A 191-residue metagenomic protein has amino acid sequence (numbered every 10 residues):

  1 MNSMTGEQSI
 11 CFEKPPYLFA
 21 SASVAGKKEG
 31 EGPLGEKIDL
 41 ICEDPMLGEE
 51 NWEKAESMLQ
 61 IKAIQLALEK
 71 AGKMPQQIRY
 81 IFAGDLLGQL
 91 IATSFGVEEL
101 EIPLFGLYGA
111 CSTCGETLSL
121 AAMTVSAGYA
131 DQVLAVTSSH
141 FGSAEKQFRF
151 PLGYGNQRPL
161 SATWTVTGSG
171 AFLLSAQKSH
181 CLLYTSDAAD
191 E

Functional and structural regions predicted by a protein language model:
M1-F82, L86-A92: Conserved active-site "lid/cap" helical segment
S3, E7, G115-E116, A144-L183: Glycine-/small-residue-rich "gating" segment that lines the acyl/pantetheine channel and substrate pocket
E43-G48, S94-L107, F150-Q157: Glycine/charged-rich beta-loop-alpha catalytic/anionic-binding loops adjacent to active sites
E56, P103-G115, A162-W164: Active-site nucleophile and cofactor-binding loops and adjacent substrate-binding regions of central metabolic enzymes
Q77-L104, C114-S119: Long, hydrophobic/aromatic-enriched structural stretches that serve as scaffold segments
A83-G84, V133-S139: Short beta-strand segments
Y108-A135, L174: Active-site-proximal alpha-helical scaffold in enzymes
Y184-E191: Conserved small/polar residues in nucleotide/adenosyl-binding loops
